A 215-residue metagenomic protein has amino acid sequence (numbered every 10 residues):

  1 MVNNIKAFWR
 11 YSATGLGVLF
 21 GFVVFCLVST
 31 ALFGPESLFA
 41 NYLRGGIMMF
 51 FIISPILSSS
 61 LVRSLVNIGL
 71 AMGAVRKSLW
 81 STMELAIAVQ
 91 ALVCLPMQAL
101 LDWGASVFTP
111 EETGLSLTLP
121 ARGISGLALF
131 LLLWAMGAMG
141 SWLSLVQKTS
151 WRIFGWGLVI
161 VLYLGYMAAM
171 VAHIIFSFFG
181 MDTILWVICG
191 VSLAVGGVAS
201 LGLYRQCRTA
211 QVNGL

Functional and structural regions predicted by a protein language model:
M1-N67, S78-L215: Hydrophobic alpha-helical transmembrane segments of membrane proteins
L70-A74: Short helix-to-coil transition segments within interhelical loops that connect adjacent transmembrane helices
